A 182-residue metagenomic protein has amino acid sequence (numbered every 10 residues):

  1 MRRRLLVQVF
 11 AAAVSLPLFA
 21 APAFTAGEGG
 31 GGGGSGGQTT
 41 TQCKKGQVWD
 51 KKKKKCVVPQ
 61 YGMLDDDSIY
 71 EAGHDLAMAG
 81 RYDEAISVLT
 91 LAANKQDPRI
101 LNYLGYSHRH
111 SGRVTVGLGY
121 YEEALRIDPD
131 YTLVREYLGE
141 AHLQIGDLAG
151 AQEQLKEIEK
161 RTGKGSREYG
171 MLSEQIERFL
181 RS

Functional and structural regions predicted by a protein language model:
R2, P22-E71: Long, contiguous interaction/recruitment modules in multidomain scaffold/adaptor proteins
G32-G33, Q152-S182: Terminal, low-structured helical/coil segments at or just beyond the last alpha-helical repeat
G62-K95, R99, H108: Alpha-helical segment of the N-proximal tetratricopeptide repeat
E71, Y103, Y137, M171-Q175: Canonical tetratricopeptide repeat
D97, Y131, G165-S166: Residue-level recognition of tetratricopeptide repeat
